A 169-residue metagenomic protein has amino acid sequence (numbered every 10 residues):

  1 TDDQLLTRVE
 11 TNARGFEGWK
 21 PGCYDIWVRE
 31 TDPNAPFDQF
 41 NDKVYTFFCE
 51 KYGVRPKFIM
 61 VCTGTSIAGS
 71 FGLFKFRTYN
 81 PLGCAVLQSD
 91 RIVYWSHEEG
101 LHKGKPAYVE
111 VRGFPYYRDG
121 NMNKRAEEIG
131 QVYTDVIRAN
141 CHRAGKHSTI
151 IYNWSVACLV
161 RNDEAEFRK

Functional and structural regions predicted by a protein language model:
T1-Y152, E166-R168: Cell wall/extracellular polymer interaction/catalysis modules
S155-A157: Short active-site oxyanion
L159-K169: C-terminal or internal capping secondary-structure element at the end of a domain, subdomain, or sheet
